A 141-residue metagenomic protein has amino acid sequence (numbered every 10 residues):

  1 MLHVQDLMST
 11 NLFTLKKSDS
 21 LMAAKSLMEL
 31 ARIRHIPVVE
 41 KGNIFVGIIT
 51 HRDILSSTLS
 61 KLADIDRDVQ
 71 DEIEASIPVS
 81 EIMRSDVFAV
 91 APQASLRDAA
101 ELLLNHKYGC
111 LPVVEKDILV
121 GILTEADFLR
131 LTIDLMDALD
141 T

Functional and structural regions predicted by a protein language model:
M1-N11, H51-V87, A100-L104, T124-T141: Tandem CBS (Bateman) regulatory domains
F13, I44, D71, F88 (+1 more regions): Generic anion/oxyanion-binding catalytic loop in active/binding sites
L15-I33, V38-V39, S80-E81, A89-K107 (+2 more regions): The conserved cystathionine-beta-synthase
M22-S26, V46-T50, D64-Q70, S95-D98: Short, functional N-terminal and low-complexity linear motifs
M28, I36-D53, L103, L111-D127: A glycine-centered beta-loop-beta connector
H35-I36, G42-N43, D64-R67, A75-I77 (+3 more regions): Short, surface-exposed, polar/charged, turn-prone segments marking secondary-structure boundaries
